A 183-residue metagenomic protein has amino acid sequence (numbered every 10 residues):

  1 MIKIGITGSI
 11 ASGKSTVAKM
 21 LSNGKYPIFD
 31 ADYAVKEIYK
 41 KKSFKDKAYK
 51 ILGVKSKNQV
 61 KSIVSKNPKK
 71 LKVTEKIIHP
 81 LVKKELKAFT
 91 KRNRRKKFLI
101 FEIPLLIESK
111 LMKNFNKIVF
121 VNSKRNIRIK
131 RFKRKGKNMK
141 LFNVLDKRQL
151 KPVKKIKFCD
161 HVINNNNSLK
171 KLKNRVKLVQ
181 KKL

Functional and structural regions predicted by a protein language model:
I6: Hydrophobic anchor at the beta1->P-loop junction of P-loop NTPases
S9, L21: P-loop (Walker A) phosphate-binding loop of NTP-binding proteins
S12: ATP-binding Walker
S15: Walker A/P-loop
S22-A31: Post-Walker A helix-loop "phosphate-sensing" segment adjacent to the P-loop in P-loop NTPases
K36-R95: ATP-dependent small-molecule kinase phosphotransfer cores that center on conserved nucleotide phosphate-binding segments
E85-L86, K113-N114, R125, K135-L183: Small-molecule kinase domains that catalyze NTP-dependent phosphoryl transfer to phosphate-bearing small molecules
E85-R92, F98-R134: ATP-dependent NMP and nucleoside kinases share a basic, alpha-helical "lid"
